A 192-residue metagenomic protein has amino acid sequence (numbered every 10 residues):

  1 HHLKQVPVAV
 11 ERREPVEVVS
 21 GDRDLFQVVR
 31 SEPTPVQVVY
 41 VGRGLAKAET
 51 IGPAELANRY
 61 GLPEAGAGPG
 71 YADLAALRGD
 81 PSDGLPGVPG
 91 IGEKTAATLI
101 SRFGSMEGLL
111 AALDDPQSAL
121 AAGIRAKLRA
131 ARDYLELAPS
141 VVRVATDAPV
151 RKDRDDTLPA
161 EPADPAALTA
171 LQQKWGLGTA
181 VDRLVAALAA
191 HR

Functional and structural regions predicted by a protein language model:
H1-R151: Extended two-metal-dependent nuclease catalytic cores across DNA- and RNA-processing enzymes
A130, S140-R192: Low-complexity, acidic/Ser/Thr- and charged residue-rich accessory regions of DNA metabolism proteins
